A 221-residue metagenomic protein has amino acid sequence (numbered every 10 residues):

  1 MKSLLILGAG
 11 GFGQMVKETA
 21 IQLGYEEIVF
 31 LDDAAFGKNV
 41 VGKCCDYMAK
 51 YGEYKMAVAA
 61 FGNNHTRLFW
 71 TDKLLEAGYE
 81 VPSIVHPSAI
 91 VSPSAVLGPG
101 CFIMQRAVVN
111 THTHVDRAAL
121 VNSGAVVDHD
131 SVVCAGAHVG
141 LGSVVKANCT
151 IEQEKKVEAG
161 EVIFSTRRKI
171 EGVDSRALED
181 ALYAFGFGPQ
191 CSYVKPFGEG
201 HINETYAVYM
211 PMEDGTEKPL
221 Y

Functional and structural regions predicted by a protein language model:
M1-K50: Hydrophobic, well-ordered beta-alpha structural blocks that scaffold small-molecule cofactor pockets
G11, H65-T66, V96, G200: Short alpha-helical
K17-A20, F69-K73, V115: Short amphipathic alpha-helical segments
G24-Y25, L75-Y79, E213-G215: Short helix-capping segments at alpha-helix termini
I28, K55, P99: Conserved acidic residues
A35-I90: Phosphate-bearing ligand-interacting subdomains that bind or position ATP/ADP/UDP/GDP/NAD(P) or nucleotide-linked
S83-K169: Structural signal for interior beta-strand "rungs" in well-ordered beta-sheet cores of soluble enzyme domains
R168-Y221: Conserved NTP-binding catalytic cores of kinases and kinase-like/nucleotidyltransferase enzymes across multiple kinase
